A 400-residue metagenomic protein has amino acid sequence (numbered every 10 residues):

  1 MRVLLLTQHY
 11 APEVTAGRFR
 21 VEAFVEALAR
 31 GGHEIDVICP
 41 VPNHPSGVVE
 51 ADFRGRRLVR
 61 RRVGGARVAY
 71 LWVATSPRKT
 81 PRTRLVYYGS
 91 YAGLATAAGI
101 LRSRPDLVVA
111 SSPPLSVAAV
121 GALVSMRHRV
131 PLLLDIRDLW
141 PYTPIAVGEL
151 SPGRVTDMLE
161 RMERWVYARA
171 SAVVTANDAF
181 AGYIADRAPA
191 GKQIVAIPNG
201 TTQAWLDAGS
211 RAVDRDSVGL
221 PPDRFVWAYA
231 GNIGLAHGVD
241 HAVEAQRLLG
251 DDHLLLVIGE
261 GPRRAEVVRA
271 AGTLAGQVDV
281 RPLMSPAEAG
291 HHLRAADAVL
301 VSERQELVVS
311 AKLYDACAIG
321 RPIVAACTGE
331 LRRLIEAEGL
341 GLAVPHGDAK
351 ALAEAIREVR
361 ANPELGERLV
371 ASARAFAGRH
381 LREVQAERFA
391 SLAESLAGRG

Functional and structural regions predicted by a protein language model:
M1-G64, A172, R247-G250, E383 (+1 more regions): N-terminal subdomain of nucleotide-sugar transferases
A23, T96-A97, S116-A119, L123-R127 (+1 more regions): Membrane-proximal helix-turn-helix segments that form the acceptor-binding/catalytic region of lipid-linked
E50-V59, D207-L220: A short helix/loop element that forms part of the nucleotide-sugar donor recognition site in Leloir-type
A179, G200: Carbohydrate-associated surface elements
P221-H237, V243-R247, L256: Conserved donor-binding/catalytic core segment of Leloir-type glycosyltransferases
H253, A265-G290: Nucleotide-activated donor-binding/catalytic signature segment of Leloir-type glycosyltransferases, i.e., the conserved
A298-V299, G320-A326: Short hydrophobic beta-strand element within catalytic cores of glycosyltransferases and related nucleotide-activated
A337, L342-A349, E358-E364: Conserved acidic donor-binding segment of nucleotide-sugar-dependent glycosyltransferases
